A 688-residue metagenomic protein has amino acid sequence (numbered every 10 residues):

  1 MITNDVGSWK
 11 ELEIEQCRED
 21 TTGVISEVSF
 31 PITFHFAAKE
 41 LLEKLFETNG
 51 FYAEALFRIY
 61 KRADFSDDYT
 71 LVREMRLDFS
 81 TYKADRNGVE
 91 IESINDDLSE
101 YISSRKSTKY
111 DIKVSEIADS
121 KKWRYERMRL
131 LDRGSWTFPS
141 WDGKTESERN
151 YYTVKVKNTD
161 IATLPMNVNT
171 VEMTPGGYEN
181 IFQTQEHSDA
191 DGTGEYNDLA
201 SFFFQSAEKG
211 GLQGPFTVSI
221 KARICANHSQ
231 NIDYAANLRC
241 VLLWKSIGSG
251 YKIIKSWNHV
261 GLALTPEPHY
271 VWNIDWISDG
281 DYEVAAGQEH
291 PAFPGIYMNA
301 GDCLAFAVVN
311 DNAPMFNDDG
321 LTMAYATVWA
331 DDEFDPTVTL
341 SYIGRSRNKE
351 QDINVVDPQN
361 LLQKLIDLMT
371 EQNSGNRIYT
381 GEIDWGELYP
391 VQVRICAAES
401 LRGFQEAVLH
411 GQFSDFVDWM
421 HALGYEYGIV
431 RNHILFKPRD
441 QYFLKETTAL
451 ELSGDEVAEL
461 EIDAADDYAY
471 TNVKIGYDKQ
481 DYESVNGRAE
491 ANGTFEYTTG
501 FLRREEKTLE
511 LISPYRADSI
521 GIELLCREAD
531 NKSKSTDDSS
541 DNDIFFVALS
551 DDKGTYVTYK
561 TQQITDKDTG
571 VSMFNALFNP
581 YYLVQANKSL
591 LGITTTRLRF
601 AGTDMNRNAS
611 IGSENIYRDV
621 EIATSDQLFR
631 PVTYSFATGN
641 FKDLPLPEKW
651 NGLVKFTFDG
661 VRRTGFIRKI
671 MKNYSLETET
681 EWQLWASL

Functional and structural regions predicted by a protein language model:
M1-D64, D68-A300, A313-N317, P358 (+3 more regions): Juxtamembrane "anchor/assembly" segments of surface/extracellular structural proteins
K10, A330-D332, G381-G386: Short, functional N-terminal and low-complexity linear motifs
A55, K106-D160, P165, T339-L450: Charged- and aromatic-enriched interaction segments used to assemble and dock large macromolecular complexes
C303-A305: Short, conserved beta-strand segments of beta-strand-rich sandwich/propeller modules, principally
V309-N360: Exposed low-complexity, polar/acidic, P/S/T/G-rich flexible segments that act as propeptides, protease-susceptible
